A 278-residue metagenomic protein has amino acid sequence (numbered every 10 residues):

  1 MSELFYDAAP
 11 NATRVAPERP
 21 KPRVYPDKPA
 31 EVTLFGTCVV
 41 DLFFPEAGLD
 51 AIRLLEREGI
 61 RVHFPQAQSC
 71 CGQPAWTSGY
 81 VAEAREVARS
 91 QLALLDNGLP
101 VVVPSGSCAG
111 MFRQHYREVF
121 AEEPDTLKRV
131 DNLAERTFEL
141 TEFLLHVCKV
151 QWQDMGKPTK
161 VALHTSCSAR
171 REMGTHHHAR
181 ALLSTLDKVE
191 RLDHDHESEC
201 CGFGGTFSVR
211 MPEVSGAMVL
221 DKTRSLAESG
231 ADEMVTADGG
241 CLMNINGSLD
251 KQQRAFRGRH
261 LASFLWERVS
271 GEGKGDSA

Functional and structural regions predicted by a protein language model:
M1-A278: Iron-sulfur cluster-binding electron-transfer modules in prokaryotic oxidoreductases
